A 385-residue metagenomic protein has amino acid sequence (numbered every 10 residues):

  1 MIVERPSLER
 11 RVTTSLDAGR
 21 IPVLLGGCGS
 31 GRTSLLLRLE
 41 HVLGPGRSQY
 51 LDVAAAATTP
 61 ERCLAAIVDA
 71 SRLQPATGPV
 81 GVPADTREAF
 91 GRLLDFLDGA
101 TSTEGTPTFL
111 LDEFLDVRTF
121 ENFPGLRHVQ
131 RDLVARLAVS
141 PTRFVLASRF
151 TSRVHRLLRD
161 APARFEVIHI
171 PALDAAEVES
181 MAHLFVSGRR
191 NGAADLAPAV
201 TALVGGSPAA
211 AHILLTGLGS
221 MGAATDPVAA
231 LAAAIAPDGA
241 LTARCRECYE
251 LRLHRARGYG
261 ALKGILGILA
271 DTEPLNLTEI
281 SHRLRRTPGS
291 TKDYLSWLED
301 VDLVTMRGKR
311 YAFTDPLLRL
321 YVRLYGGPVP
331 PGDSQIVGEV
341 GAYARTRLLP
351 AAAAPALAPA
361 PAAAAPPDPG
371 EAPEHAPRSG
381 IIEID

Functional and structural regions predicted by a protein language model:
G19-L37: Walker A/P-loop nucleotide-binding motif
G44-A56: Conserved catalytic segments around the Walker B and adjacent sensor/switch elements of P-loop NTPase domains
S48, T58-V80: Conserved NTP-binding/hydrolysis module of P-loop NTPases
A89-T151, R159-D160: Conserved Walker B catalytic segment
I170-D195: Conserved small helical "lid"/interfacial subdomain of P-loop NTPases
H212-P288, Q335-V340: Winged-helix-like regulatory helical subdomains adjacent to P-loop NTPase cores
R285-D300: Short amphipathic alpha-helical interaction segments
L318-T346: Short, amphipathic alpha-helical interaction segments positioned at domain boundaries
